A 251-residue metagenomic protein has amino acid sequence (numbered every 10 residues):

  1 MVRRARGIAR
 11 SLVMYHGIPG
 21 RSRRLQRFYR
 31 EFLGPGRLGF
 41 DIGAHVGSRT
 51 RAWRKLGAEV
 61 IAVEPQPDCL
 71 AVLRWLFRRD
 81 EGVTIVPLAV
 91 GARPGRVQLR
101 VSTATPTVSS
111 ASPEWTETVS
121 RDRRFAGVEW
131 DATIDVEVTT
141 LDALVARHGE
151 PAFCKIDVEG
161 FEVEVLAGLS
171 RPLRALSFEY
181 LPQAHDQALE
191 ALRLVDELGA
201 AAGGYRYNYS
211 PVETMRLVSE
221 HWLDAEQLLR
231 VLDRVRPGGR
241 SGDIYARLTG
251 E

Functional and structural regions predicted by a protein language model:
M1-R27: S-adenosyl-L-methionine
G7, G91-T139, R240-G242: Glycine-rich adenosyl-binding loop in Rossmann-like folds that engage adenosine-containing cofactors
I18-L38, E114-A175, Q183-E190, L194: Short internal loop-to-helix segment that lines adenine-nucleotide cofactor pockets
S22-G95, Y180-H185: SAM cofactor-binding core of SAM-dependent methyltransferases, primarily the Rossmann-like beta-alpha-beta module
V46, T50, L56-A62, C69 (+1 more regions): Conserved acidic-Pro-Pro-aromatic motif
L88, T139-L141, S210: Conserved beta-strand termini and adjacent loop/short-helix elements that scaffold enzyme active sites in alpha/beta
A89, T103, W115, E179 (+1 more regions): Residues at the C-termini of beta-strands that transition into short coil/loop
